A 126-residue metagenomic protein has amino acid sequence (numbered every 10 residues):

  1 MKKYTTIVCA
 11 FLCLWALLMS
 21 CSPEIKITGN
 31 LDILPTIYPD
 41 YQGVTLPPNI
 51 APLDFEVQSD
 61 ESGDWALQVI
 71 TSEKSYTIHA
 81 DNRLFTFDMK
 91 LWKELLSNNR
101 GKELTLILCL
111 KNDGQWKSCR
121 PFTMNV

Functional and structural regions predicted by a protein language model:
M1-C9: Bacterial N-terminal signal peptides that target proteins for export
L18-S20: C-terminal motif of bacterial Sec signal peptides marking the signal peptidase cleavage site
S22-E24: Bacterial signal peptide processing site
Y38-E61: Contiguous beta-strand segments within globular domains
Q58-T71: Solvent-exposed loop/turn segments flanking beta-strands in beta-repeat/beta-sandwich domains
N82-G101: Signal that preferentially marks extracellular ectodomain short beta-strand elements of beta-sandwich modules
N98-N112: Short, aromatic- and glycine-rich surface loops/edge beta-strands on solvent-exposed regions
G114-V126: Short beta-strand elements
